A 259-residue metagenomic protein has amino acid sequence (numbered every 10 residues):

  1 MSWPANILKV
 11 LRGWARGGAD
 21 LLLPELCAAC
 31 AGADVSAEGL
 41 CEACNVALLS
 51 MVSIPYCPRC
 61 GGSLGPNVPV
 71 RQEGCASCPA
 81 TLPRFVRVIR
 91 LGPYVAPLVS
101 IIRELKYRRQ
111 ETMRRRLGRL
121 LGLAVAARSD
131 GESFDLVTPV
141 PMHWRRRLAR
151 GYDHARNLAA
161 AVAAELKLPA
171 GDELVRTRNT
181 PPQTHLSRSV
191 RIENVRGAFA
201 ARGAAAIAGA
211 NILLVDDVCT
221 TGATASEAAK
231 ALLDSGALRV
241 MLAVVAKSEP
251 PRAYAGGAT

Functional and structural regions predicted by a protein language model:
M1-D216, T220-T259: Glycine-rich phosphate/pyrophosphate-handling loop used in enzymes and phosphotransfer proteins
